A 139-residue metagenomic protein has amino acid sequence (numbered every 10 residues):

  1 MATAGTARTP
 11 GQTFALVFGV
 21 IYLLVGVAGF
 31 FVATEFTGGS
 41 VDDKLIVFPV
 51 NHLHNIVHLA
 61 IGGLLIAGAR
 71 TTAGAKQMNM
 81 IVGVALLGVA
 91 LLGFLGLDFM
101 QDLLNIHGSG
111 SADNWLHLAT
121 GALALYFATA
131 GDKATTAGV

Functional and structural regions predicted by a protein language model:
A2-V139: Membrane-interface extramembranous regions
